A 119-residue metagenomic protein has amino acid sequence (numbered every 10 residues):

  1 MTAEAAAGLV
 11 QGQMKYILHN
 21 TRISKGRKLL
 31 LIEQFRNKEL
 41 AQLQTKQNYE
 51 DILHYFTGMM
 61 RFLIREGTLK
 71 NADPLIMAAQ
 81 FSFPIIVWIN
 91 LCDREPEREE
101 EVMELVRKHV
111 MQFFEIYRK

Functional and structural regions predicted by a protein language model:
M1-K25, M77-A78: Hydrophobic alpha-helical connector segments
E4, L18-H19, S24-L29, K38-R65: Amphipathic alpha-helical packing segments from all-alpha helical-bundle domains
E4, Q11, K46, E50-G58 (+4 more regions): Generic detection of well-ordered alpha-helical segments
Q11, E33-Q44, R94, R98: Short amphipathic alpha-helical segments at helix-loop
Q11-H19, R27-F35, Q112-I116: Helix-loop "lid/cap" segments that line or gate small-molecule binding pockets
N20, E66, L91, I116-K119: Generic structural signal for alpha-helix termini and adjacent loop/cap motifs
Q34-K38, L53, I85-I89: Short alpha-helix boundary/capping elements
Q42, M60-M111: Hydrophobic/aromatic-rich alpha-helical bundle segments in the mid-to-C-terminal region
